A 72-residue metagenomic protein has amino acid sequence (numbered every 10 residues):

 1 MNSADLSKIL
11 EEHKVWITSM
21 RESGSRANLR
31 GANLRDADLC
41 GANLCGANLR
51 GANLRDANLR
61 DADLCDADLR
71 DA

Functional and structural regions predicted by a protein language model:
M1-A27: N-terminal capping/linker segments that flank leucine-rich repeat
